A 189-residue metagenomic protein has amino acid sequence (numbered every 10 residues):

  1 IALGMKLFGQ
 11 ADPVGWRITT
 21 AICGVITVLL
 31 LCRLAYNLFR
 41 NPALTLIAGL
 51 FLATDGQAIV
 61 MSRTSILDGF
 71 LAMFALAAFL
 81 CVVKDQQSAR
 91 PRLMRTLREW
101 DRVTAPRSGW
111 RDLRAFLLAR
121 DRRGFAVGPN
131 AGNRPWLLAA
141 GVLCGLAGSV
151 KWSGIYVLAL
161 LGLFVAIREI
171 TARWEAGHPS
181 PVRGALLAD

Functional and structural regions predicted by a protein language model:
I1-Q10, I22: Short hydrophobic/aromatic helix or loop-helix immediately within or flanking a transmembrane segment in polytopic
W16, T20, R63-D68, S153: Short acidic/glycine- and proline-prone juxtamembrane loop motifs at membrane-interface regions of multi-pass membrane
I18-F39, A77: Transmembrane-helix motifs of polytopic, lipid-linked glycan transferases
G24-T27, L52, L67, L71-F79: Hydrophobic core segments of transmembrane alpha-helices in multi-pass, intramembrane catalytic enzymes
F39, A78-W136, A147, A166-R173: Membrane-interface transmembrane helices that cradle and orient dolichyl/undecaprenyl
A48-A53, V60, L80, C144 (+1 more regions): Short helix- or helix-capping micro-motifs that position conserved polar/aromatic residues at function-defining sites
A72, L138-A139, S153-R168: Transmembrane-embedded, aromatic-rich helix segments that form part of the hydrophobic channel/pocket engaging
E175-D189: Membrane-interfacial entry segments at the cytosolic side of transmembrane helices
